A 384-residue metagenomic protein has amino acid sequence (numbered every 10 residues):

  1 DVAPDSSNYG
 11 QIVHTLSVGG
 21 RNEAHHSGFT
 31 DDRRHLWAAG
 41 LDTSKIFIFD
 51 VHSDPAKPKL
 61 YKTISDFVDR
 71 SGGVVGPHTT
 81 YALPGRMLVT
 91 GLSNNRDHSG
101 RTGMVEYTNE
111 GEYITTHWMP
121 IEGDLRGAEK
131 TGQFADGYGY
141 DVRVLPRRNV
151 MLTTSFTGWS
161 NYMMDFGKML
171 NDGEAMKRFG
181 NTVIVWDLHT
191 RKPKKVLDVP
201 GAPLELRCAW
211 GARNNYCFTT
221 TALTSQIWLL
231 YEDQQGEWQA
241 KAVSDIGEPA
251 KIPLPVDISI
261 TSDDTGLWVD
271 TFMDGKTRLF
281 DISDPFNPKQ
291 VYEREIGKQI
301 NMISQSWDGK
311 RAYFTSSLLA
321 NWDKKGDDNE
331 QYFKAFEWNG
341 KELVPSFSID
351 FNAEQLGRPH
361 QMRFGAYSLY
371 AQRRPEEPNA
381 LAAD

Functional and structural regions predicted by a protein language model:
D1-S7, I48-P58, E106-I114, V185-R191 (+3 more regions): Short loop/turn segments immediately following beta-strands, especially the blade-tip and inter-blade linker loops
N8-A82: Blade-loop segments of beta-propeller domains
Q11-E23, Y61-G73, T115-G137, P193-L204 (+3 more regions): Surface-exposed loop and turn segments in beta-propeller and other repeat-based domains that flank or scaffold
T30, F134-R278: Beta-propeller domains
D42, H52, S93-N95, F156-G158 (+3 more regions): Residue-level signature of beta-propeller blades and closely related beta-rich strand-turn architectures in secreted
V51-P146: Asp-box/WD-like beta-propeller blade repeats and closely related beta-sheet repeat scaffolds
T90-T102, T154-R178, T315-F333: Short, conserved, GDST-rich strand-edge loop motifs in beta-rich repeat architectures
Y216-C217, T221, S225-I227, P249-F333: Loop/turn-rich, solvent-exposed surfaces of beta-rich toroidal or solenoidal domains
